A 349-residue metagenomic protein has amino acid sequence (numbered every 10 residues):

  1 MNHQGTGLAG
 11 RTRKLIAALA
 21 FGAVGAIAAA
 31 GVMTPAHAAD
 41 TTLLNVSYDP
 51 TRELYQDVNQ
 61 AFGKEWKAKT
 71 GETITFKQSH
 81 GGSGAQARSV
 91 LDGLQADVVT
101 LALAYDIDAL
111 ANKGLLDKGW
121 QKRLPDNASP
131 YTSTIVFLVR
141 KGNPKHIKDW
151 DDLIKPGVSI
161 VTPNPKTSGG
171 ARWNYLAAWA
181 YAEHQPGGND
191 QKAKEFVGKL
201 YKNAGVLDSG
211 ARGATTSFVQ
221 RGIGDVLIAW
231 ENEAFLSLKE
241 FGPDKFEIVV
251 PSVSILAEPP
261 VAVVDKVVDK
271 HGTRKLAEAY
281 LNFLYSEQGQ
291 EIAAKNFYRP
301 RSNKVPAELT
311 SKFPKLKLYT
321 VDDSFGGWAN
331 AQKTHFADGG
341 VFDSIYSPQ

Functional and structural regions predicted by a protein language model:
M1-R13: N-terminal secretory signal peptides that target proteins for export/translocation
G22-A36: C-terminal segment of classical bacterial N-terminal signal peptides
A38-S168, Y346-Q349: N-terminal segment of the mature folded domain
V46-Y48, V139-K141, S159-P186, Y201-A204 (+1 more regions): Short beta-strand->loop
N59-A68, L91-Q95, A104, A111-L115 (+10 more regions): Sec-exported extracytoplasmic/periplasmic mature domains
G142-K148, T167, A180-G188, V267-K275: Short helix-loop capping/hinge motifs at secondary-structure junctions, enriched in acidic/polar residues
Q185-S252: Ligand-binding pocket segment of bilobal, Venus flytrap-like solute-binding proteins
V268-Q349: Extracellular/periplasmic juxtamembrane helices and adjacent flexible linkers that interface with membrane partners
